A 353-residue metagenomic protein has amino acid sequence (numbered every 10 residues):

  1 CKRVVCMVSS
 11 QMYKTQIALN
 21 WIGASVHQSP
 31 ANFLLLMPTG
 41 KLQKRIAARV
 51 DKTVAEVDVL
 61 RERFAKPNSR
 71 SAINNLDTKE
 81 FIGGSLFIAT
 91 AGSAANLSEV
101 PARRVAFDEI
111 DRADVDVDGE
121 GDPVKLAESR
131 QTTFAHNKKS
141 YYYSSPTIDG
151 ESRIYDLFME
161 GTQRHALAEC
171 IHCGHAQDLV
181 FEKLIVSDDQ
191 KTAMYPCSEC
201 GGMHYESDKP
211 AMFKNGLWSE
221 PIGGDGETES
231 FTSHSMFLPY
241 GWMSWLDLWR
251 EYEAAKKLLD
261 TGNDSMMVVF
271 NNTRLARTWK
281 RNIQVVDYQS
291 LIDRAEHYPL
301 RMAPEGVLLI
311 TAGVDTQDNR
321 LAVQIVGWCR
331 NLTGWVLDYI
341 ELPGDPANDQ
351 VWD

Functional and structural regions predicted by a protein language model:
C1-I310, V314, N319-L321: Phosphate/NTP-binding elements of NTP-utilizing enzymes
V323-D353: Catalytic or ion-translocation cores adjacent to nucleophile or general acid/base/metal-coordination motifs in diverse
